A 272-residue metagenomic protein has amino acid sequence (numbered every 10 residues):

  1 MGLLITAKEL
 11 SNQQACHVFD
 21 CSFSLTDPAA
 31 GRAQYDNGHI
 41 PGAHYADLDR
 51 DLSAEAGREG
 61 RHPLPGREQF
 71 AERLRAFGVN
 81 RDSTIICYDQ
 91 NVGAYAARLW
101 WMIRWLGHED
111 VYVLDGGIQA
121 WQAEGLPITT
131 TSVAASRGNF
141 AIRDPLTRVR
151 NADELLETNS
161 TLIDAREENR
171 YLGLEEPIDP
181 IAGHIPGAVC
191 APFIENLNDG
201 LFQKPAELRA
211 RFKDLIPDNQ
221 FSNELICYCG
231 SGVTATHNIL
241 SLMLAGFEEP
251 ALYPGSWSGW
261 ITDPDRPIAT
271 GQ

Functional and structural regions predicted by a protein language model:
M1-Q272: Cytosolic catalytic domains that perform sulfur/thiol-centered chemistry
